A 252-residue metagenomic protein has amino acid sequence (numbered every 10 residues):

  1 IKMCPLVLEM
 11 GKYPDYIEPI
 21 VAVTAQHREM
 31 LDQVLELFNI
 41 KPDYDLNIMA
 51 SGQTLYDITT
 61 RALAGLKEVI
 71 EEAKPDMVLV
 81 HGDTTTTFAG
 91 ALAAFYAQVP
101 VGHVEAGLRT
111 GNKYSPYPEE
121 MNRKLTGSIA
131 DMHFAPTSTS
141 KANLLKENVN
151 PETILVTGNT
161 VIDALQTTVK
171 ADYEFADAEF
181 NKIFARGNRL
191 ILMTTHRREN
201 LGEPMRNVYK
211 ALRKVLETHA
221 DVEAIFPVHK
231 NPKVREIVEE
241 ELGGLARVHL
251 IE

Functional and structural regions predicted by a protein language model:
I1-V23, A220: N-terminal phosphate-binding or glycine-rich loops at protein starts, especially the Walker A/P-loop of NTPases
Y13-E68: Conserved nucleotide-sugar phosphate-binding/catalytic loop shared by glycosyltransferases and other
A22-T24, R28-E29, I129-N207: A nucleotide-sugar donor-handling region in carbohydrate enzymes
E29-V34, Q53, Y173-E252: Donor-nucleotide binding loops and adjacent catalytic segments primarily of GT-B fold Leloir glycosyltransferases
I70, K74-D76: Proline-aspartate-enriched helix->loop->beta-strand connector
L79-A97: An aromatic- and histidine-rich active-site surface loop
G102-Y117, D131: A short, histidine- and acid-enriched strand-loop-helix "catalytic/donor-clamping" loop that lines the nucleotide-sugar
E119-M132: Membrane-proximal helix-turn-helix segments that form the acceptor-binding/catalytic region of lipid-linked
